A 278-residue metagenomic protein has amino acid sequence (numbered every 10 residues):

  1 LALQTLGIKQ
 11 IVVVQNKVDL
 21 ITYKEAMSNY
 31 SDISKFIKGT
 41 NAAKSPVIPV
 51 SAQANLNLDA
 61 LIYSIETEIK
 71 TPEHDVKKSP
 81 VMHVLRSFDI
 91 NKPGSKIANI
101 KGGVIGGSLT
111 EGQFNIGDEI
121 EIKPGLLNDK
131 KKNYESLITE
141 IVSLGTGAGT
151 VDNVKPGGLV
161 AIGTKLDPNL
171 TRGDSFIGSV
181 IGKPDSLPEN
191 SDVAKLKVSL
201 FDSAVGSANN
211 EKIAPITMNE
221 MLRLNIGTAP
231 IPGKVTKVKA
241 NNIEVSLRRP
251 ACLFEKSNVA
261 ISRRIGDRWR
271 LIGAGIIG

Functional and structural regions predicted by a protein language model:
L1-K44: Conserved C-terminal guanine-recognition region of P-loop GTPase G domains, centered on the G4
Q4-I8, K77, P215-E220: Short low-complexity stretches enriched in small and charged residues
I11-M27, V47-L58, G178, V235 (+1 more regions): G-domain G4 guanine-recognition motif of GTPases
V14-N16, T110, L247: A secondary-structure boundary/capping signal
L20-Y23, K35, P168-G278: C-terminal effector modules of nucleic-acid-centric enzymes and ribosome-associated factors
K35-D174, V180, L187, A194-K197: Conserved catalytic-core segments of large NTP-driven translation/proteostasis enzymes
